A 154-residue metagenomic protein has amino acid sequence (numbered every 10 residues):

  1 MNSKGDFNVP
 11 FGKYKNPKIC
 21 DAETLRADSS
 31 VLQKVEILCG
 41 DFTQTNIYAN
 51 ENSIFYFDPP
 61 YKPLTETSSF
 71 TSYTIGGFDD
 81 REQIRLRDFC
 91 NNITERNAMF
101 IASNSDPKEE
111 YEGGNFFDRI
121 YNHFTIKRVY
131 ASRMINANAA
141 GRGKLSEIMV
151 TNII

Functional and structural regions predicted by a protein language model:
M1-T71, R85: SAM-dependent nucleic-acid methyltransferase catalytic core
I19, E36, G77-I84, G141-K144: Conserved phosphate-coordination/catalytic loops
N52-S53, S69-S72, N115-F117, R142-G143: Short, glycine/charged-enriched secondary-structure capping and boundary segments
K62-R96: SAM-dependent methyltransferase catalytic-core segment centered on the flexible catalytic loop and adjoining short
E66-T67, Y111-E112, N138: Short glycine-/acidic-enriched loop or helix-start segments at secondary-structure transitions that form or flank
Q83-S132: Conserved Class I SAM-dependent methyltransferase catalytic core
I120-I154: Class I S-adenosyl-L-methionine
